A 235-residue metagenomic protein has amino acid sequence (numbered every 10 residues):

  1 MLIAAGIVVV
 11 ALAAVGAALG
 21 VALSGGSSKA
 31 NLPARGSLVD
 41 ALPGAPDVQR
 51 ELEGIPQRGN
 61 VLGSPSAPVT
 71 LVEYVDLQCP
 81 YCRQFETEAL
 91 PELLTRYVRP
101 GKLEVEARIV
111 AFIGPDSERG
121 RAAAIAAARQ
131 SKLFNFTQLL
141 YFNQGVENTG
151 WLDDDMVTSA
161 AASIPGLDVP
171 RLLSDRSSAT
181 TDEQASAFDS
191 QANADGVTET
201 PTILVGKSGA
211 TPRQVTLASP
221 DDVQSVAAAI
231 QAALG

Functional and structural regions predicted by a protein language model:
M1-F112, D189, A228-G235: Extracytoplasmic thiol/disulfide redox context detector
M1-L32, A162-G235: C-terminal cap of thioredoxin/glutaredoxin-like
Q49, L62, A127, N148 (+3 more regions): Short N-terminal micro-motifs specific to bacterial/archaeal maturation and metal-cluster initiation sites
G59, A111, A124, G145 (+2 more regions): Conserved short-loop catalytic and cofactor-binding motifs
V61, I113-G114, A126, W151 (+3 more regions): A generic helix-loop boundary/linker signal
G63, G101, S131, A192 (+1 more regions): Glycine-centered flexibility sites
A67, V75-Q78, R83-A162: Structural alpha/beta surface segment adjacent to cysteine/selenocysteine redox centers across thiol/disulfide enzymes
